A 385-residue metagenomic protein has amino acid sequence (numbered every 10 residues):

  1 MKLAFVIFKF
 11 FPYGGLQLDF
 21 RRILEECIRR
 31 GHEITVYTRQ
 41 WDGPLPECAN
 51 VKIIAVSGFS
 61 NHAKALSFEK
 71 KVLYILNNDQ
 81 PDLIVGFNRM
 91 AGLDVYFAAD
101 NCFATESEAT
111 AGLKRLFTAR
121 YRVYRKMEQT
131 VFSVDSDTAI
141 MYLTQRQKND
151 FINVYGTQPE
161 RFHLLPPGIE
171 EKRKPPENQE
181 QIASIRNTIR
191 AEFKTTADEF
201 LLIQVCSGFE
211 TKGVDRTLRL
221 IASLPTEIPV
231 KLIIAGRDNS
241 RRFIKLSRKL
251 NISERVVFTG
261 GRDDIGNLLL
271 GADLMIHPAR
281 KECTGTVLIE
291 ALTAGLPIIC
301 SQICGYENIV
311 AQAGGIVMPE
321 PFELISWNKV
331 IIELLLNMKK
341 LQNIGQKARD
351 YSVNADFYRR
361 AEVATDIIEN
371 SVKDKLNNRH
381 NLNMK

Functional and structural regions predicted by a protein language model:
L18-R22, F200, Q204-S223, R241: A conserved mid-protein helix/loop that constitutes part of the nucleotide-sugar donor-binding site
R120-L143, K148: Membrane-proximal helix-turn-helix segments that form the acceptor-binding/catalytic region of lipid-linked
K231-S253, K340: Short, structured helix-loop element that forms part of the nucleotide-activated donor/catalytic region
G261, R280: Aromatic "clamp/platform" in nucleotide-sugar-dependent glycosyltransferases that forms part of the donor/acceptor
P297-C300: Short hydrophobic beta-strand element within catalytic cores of glycosyltransferases and related nucleotide-activated
E307-I332, K340: Change "using UDP/GDP/dTDP sugars" to "using nucleotide sugars
K340-N354: A short, well-ordered alpha-helix in the C-terminal region of glycosyltransferases
N354-K385: C-terminal alpha-helical cap of glycosyltransferases
